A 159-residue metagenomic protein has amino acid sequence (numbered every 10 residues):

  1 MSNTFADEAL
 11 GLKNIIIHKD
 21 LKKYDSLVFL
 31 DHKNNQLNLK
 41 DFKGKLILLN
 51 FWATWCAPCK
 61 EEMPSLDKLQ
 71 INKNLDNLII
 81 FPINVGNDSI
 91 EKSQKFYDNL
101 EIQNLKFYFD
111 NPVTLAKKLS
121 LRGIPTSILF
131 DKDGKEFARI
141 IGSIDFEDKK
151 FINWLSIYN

Functional and structural regions predicted by a protein language model:
M1-N3: C-terminal segment of classical bacterial N-terminal signal peptides
F5-L39: N-terminal "domain-start" segment that seeds a small globular fold
K22-Y24, F42-G44, L75-L78: Extracytoplasmic
K43, F51-K68: Conserved redox-active cysteine motifs that mediate thiol-disulfide chemistry, especially di-cysteine Cys-X(1-2)-Cys
E61-L100, N111-K117: Structural microenvironment flanking redox-active thiols in thiol-disulfide oxidoreductases
K95-N104, D110-S156: Thiol/disulfide oxidoreductase modules built on the thioredoxin-like
